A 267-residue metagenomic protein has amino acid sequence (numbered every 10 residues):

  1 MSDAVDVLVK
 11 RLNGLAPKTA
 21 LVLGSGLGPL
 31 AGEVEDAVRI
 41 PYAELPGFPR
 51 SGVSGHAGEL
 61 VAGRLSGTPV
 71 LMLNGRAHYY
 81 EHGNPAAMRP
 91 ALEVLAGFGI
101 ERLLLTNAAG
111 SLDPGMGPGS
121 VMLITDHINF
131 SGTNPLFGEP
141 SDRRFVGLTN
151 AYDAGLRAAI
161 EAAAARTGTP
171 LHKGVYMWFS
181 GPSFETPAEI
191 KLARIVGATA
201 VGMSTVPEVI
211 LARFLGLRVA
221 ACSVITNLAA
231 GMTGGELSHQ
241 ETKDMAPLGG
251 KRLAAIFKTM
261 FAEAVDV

Functional and structural regions predicted by a protein language model:
M1-L148: Metabolite-binding pocket within alpha/beta catalytic cores that recognizes anionic/polar moieties
V7, R11-G14, G155, A159-T169 (+1 more regions): Generic non-transmembrane alpha-helical segments
L95-G99, R194, R213: Non-catalytic positions within long, well-ordered alpha-helices that form the structural scaffold/packing of enzyme
E101, T199, R218: Short acidic/polar active-site loop segments enriched in Thr and Asp
P140-F179: Metal-dependent peptidase/peptidase-like ectodomains
A163-T199, A264-V265: Active-site/ligand-binding-proximal alpha/beta "capping" segment
M203-E241: Zn-dependent metallopeptidase/amidohydrolase metal-coordination segment
A230-V267: His/Asp/Glu-rich mid-to-C-terminal helical/loop segments that flank catalytic regions of hydrolases
